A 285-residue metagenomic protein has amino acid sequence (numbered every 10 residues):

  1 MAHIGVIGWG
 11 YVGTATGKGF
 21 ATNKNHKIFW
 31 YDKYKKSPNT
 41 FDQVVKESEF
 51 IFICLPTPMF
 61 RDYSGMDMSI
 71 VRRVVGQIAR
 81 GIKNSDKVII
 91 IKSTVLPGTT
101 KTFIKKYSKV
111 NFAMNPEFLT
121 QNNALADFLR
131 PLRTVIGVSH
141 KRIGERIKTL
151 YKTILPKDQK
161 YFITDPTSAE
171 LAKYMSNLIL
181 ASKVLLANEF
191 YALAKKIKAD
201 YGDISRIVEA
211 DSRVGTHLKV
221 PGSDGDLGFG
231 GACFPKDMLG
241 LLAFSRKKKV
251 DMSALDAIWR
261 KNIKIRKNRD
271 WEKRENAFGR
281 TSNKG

Functional and structural regions predicted by a protein language model:
M1-F50: NAD(P)+-binding Rossmann beta1-loop-alpha1 motif at the extreme N-terminus of oxidoreductases
M1-H3, K198-G285: NAD(P)-dependent Rossmann-like dehydrogenase/reductase catalytic/cofactor-binding core
F50, M59-N123: Rossmann-like NAD(P)(H) cofactor-binding subdomain of soluble oxidoreductases
L55-P56: Conserved NAD(P)H cofactor-binding loop of Rossmann-fold oxidoreductase domains
G81, I104-A113, T120, A124-H217 (+3 more regions): Internal alpha-helical scaffold of NAD(P)-dependent oxidoreductase catalytic cores
